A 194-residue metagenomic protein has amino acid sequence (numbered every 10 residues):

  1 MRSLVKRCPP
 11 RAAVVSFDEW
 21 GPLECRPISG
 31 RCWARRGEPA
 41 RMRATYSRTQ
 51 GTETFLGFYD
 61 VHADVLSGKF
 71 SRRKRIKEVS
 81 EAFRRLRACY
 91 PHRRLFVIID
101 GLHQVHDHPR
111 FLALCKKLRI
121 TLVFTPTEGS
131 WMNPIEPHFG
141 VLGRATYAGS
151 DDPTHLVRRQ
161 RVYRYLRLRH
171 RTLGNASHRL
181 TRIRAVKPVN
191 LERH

Functional and structural regions predicted by a protein language model:
M1-E81, A185-N190: Extended, low-complexity cationic-aromatic segments
S16-D18, F58, D64, F83 (+5 more regions): Mobile genetic element proteins and their domesticated derivatives, centered on retroelements and DNA transposons
R41-R48, K116-P134, S150-D152: RNase H-like polynucleotidyl transferase catalytic core
L66, R119, V123, I135-H155 (+1 more regions): Active-site proximal helix-loop segment of RNase H-like, two-metal nucleases, encompassing DDE(D)
K77-L95: Short, basic/hydrophobic alpha-helical segments
R93-H106, E128, N133: Acidic/histidine-rich, metal-coordinating catalytic segments
D107-K116: Short, aromatic/basic amphipathic alpha-helical patches
V157-H194: C-terminal domain-tail junction helix/linker
